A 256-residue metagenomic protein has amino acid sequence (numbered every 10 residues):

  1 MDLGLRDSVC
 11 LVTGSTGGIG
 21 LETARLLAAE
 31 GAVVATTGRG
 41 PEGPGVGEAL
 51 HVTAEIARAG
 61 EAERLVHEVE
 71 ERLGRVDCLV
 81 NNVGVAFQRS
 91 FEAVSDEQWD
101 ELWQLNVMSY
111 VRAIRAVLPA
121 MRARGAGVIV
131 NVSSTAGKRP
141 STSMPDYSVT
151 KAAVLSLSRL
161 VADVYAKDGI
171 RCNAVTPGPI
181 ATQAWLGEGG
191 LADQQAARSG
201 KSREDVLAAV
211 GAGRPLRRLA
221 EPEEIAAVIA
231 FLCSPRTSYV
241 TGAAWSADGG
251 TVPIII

Functional and structural regions predicted by a protein language model:
V9, T16-G17: Conserved glycine-rich cofactor-binding loop
V85, E92-V111, V130, V154: Catalytic Tyr-X3-Lys loop
S90-F91, Q98-W103, A192, A196 (+1 more regions): Substrate-binding pocket helix/loop in short-chain dehydrogenase/reductase
I114, T150, S158: Active-site helix of classical SDR
P119, D163-V164, S238: Alpha-helical segment proximal to the catalytic Tyr-Lys
S134: Residue(s) in the substrate-gating loop at a strand-loop-helix junction that position the organic substrate next
R139, A230, T241-I256: Short C-terminal tail/terminal secondary-structure segment of NAD(P)H-dependent dehydrogenase/reductase domains
A166, R171, V240-G242: Short, small/polar-rich loop/turn modules that mediate ligand/substrate recognition or access, typified
